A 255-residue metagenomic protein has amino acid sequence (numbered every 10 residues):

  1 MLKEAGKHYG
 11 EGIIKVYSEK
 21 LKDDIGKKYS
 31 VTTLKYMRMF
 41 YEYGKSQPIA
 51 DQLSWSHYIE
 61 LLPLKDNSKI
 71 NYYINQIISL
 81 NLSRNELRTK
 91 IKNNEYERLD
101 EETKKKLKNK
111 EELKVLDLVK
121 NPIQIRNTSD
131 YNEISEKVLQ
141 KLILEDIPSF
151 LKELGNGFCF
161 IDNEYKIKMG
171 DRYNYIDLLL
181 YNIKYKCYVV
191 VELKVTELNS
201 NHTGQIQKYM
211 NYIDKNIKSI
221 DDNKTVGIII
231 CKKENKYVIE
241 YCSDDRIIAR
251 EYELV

Functional and structural regions predicted by a protein language model:
M1-V255: Basic, low-complexity intrinsically disordered segments
